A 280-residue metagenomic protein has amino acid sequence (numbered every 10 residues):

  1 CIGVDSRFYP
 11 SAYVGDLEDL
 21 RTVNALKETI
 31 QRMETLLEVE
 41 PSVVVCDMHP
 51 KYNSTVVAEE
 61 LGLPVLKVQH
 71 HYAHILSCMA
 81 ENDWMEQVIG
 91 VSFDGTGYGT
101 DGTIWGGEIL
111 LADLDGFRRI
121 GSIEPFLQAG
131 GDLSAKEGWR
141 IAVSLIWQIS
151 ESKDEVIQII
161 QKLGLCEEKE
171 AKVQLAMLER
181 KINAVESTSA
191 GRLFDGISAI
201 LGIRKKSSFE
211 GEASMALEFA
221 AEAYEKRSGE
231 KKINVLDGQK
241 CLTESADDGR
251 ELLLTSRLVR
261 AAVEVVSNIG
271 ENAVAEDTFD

Functional and structural regions predicted by a protein language model:
C1-G3, V91, G97, G107-L111 (+1 more regions): Short beta-strand scaffold segments in enzyme catalytic cores
I2-N24, E28-T29, S144-D280: A contiguous, well-structured pocket-lining segment that forms one wall/lid of small-molecule binding clefts in soluble
I30-S42, K153: Phosphate/pyrophosphate-binding loops at sites that engage ATP/ADP/AMP, CoA/4′-phosphopantetheine, polyphosphate
E38-P50, L66: Short glycine-rich phosphate-binding loop at a beta-alpha junction
V45, V88-S92, S187: Short glycine-aspartate micro-motif
K67-G90: Conserved phosphate-binding catalytic cores of ATP/NTP-utilizing and phosphoryl-transfer enzymes
Y98-G99, I104-I123, L163-V173: Flexible glycine/proline-rich, aromatic-decorated loop/lid segments
R119-D132, Q158, M177-I182: Short beta-alpha connecting loops at secondary-structure transitions that line or flank enzyme active sites
